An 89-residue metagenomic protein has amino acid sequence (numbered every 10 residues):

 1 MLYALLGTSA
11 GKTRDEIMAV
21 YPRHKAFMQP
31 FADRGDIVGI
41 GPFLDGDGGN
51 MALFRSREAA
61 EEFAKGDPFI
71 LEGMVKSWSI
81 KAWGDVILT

Functional and structural regions predicted by a protein language model:
M1-T89: Conserved, structured core segments of small domains
